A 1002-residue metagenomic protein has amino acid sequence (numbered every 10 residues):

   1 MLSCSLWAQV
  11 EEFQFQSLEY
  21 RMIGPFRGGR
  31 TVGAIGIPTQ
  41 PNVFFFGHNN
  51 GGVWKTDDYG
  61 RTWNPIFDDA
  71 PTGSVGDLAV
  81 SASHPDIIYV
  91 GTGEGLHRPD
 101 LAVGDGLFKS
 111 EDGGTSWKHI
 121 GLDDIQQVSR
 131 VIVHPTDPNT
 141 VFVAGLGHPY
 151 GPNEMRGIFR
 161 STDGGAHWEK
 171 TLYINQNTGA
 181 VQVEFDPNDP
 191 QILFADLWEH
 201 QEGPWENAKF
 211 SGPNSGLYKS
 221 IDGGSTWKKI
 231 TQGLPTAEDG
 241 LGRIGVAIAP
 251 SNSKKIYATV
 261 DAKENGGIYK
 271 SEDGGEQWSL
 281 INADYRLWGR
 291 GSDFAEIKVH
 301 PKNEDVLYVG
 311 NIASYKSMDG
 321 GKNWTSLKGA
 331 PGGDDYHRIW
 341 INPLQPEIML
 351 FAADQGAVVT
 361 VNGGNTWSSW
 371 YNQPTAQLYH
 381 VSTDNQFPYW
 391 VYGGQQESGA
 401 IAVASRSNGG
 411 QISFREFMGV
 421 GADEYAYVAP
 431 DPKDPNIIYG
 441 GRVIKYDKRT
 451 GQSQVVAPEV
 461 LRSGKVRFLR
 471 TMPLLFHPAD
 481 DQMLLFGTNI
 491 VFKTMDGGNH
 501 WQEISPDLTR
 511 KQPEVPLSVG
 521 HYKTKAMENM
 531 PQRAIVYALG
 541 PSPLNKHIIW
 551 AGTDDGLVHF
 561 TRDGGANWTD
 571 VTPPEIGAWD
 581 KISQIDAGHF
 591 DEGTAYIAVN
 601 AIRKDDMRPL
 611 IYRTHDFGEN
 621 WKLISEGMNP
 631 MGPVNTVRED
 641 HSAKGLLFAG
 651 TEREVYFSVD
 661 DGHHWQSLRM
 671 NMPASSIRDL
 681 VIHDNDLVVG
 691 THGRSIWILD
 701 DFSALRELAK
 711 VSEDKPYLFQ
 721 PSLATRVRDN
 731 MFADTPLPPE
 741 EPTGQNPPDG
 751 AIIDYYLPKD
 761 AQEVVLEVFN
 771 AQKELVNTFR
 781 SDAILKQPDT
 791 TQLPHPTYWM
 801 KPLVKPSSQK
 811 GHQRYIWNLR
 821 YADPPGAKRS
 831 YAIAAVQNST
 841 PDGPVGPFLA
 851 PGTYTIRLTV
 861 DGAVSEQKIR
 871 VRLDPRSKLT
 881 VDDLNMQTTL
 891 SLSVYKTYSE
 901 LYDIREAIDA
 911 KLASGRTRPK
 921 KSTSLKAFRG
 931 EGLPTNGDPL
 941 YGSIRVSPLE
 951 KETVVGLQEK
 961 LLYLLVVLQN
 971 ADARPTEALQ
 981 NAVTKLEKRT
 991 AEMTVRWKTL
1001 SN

Functional and structural regions predicted by a protein language model:
C4-A8: Sec/Tat signal peptide C-region and signal peptidase I cleavage site
Q9-E741, P748-A751, R780-I784, T791-P794: Beta-propeller blade termini and top-face loops
I444-Y446, I753-D754, A761-F779, T853-R857: Beta-strand-rich binding/interaction modules
L705-D729, K868-E900: Low-complexity, Pro/Ser/Thr- and charge-rich linker/hinge segments at domain boundaries
M731-V765, F769, H812-I816, Y898: Contiguous beta-strand segments within globular domains
L775-V845: Glycine-centered tight-turn motifs at strand-turn-strand junctions
D823-A827, T859-Q867: Short acidic/polar inter-strand loop motif in beta-rich domains
I869, Y902-N1002: Mature extracytoplasmic or organellar-lumen-exposed domains after removal of signal/transit peptides
